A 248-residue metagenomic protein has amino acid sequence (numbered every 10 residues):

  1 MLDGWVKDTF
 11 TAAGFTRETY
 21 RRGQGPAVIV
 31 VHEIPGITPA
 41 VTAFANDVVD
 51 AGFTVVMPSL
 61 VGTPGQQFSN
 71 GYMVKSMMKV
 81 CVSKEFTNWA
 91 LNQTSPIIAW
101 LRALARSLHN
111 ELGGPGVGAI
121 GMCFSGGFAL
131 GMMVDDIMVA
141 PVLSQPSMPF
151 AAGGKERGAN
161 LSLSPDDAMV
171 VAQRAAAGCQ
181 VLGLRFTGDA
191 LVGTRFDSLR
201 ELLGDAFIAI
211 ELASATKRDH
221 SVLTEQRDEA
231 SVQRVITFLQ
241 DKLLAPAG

Functional and structural regions predicted by a protein language model:
L2-G116: Serine-hydrolase catalytic machinery in alpha/beta-hydrolase-like enzymes
V30-V31, I120, L184: Short hydrophobic segments within beta-strands
P58, S144, L184: The conserved SAM/SAH-binding core of class I Rossmann-like methyltransferase domains, concentrating on the hydrophobic
G62-G65, M148-A151, A215-K217: Short gly/pro/ser/thr-enriched loop/turn and capping motifs at secondary-structure boundaries
Y72-M77, G158-S162, Q226-D228: Short, hinge-like loop/turn segments at secondary-structure boundaries
R102-A159: Primarily recognizes the serine-hydrolase "nucleophile elbow" in alpha/beta-hydrolase and SGNH/GDSL folds
P149-L212: The feature captures the conserved acid-bearing segment of alpha/beta-hydrolase catalytic domains
G204-G248: C-terminal catalytic histidine-bearing segment of alpha/beta-hydrolase fold enzymes
